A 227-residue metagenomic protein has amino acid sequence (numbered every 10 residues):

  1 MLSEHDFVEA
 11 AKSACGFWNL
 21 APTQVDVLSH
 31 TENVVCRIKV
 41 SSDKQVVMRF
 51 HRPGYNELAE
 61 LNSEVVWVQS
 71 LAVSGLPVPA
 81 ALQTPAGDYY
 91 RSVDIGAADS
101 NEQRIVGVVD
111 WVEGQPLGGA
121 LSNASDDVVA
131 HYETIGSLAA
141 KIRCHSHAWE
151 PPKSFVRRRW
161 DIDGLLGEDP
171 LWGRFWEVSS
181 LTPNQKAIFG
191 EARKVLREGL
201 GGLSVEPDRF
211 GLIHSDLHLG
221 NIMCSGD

Functional and structural regions predicted by a protein language model:
M1-P22: Juxta-kinase regulatory segment immediately upstream of eukaryotic protein kinase catalytic domains
C15-P22, S74-P77, L203: Short secondary-structure junctions
L20-C36: ATP-binding glycine-rich phosphate-binding loop
V25-S29, A81-Q83, K153: Short beta-strand
N33-S42, V47-M48, A81, R197-D227: Active-site acidic catalytic loop and adjacent metal/ATP-binding pocket of ATP-dependent phosphoryl transfer enzymes
S41-P151: ATP-binding pocket architecture of kinase catalytic cores
N123-N184, F210: A cross-family kinase active-site recognition segment
F189-L196: Short amphipathic alpha-helical coiled-coil/interface segments
